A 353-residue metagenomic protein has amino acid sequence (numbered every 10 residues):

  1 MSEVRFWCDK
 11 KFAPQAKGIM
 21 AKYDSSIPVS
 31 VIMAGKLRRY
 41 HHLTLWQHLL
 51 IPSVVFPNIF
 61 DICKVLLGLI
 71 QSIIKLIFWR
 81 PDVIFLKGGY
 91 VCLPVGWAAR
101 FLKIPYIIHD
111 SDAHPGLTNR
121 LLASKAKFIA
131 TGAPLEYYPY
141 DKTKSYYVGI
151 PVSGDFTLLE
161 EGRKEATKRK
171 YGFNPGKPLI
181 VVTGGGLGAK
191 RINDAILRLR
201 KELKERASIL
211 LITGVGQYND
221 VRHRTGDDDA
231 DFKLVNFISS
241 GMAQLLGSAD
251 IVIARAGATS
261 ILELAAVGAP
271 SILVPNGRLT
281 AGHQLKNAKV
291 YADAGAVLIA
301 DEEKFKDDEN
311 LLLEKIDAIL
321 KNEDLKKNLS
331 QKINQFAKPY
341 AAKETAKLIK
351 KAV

Functional and structural regions predicted by a protein language model:
E3, S26, R100-E165, Y171-F173 (+1 more regions): Active-site-proximal region of nucleotide-activated glycan assembly enzymes, centered on histidine/acidic-rich loops
E3-D61, Q217, D301: Conserved nucleotide-sugar phosphate-binding/catalytic loop shared by glycosyltransferases and other
W7, P14, Y40-L43, G162-R169 (+4 more regions): Donor-nucleotide binding loops and adjacent catalytic segments primarily of GT-B fold Leloir glycosyltransferases
M20-D24, I70-F85, L93-I107, R120-F128: Glycosyltransferases and closely related glycan-assembly transferases that use nucleotide-activated donors
L43-V83, F101: An amphipathic, basic-hydrophobic alpha-helix
D82-V83, G247-L262, A269-P270: Acidic donor-binding loop of glycosyltransferase active sites
R169, A318, L325-P339: A short, well-ordered alpha-helix in the C-terminal region of glycosyltransferases
K338-V353: C-terminal alpha-helical cap of glycosyltransferases
